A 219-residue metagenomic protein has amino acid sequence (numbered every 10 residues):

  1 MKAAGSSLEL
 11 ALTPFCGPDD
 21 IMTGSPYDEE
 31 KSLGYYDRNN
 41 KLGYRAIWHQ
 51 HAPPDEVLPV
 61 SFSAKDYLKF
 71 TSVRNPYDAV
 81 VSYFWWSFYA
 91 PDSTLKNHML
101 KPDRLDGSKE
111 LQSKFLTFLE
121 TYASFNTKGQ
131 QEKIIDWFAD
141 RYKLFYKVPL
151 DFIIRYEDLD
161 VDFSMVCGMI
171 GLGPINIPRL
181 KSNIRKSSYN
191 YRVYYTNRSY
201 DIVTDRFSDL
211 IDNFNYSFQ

Functional and structural regions predicted by a protein language model:
M1-Q219: Membrane-interface amphipathic segments in extracytoplasmic regions
